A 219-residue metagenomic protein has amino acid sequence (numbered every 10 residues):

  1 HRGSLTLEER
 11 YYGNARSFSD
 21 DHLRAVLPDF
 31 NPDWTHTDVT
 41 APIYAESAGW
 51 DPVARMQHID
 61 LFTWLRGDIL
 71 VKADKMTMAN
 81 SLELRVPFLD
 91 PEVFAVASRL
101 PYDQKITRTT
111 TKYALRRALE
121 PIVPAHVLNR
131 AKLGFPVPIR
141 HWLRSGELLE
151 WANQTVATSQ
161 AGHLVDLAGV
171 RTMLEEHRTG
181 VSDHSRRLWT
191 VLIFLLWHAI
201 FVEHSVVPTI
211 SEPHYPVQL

Functional and structural regions predicted by a protein language model:
H1-L219: Adenosyl-5′-phosphate
